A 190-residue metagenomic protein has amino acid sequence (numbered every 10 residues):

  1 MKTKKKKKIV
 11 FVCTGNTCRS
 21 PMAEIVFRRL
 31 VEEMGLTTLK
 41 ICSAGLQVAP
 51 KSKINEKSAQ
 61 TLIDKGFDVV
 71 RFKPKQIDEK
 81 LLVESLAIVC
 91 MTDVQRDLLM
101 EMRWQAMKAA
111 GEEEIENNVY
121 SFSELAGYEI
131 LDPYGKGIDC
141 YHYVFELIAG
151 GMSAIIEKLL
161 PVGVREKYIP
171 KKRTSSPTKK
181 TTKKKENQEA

Functional and structural regions predicted by a protein language model:
K2-E84, E157-Y168: Conserved active-site segments centered on acidic
F11, V89-C90: Hydrophobic beta-strand core positions in alpha/beta domains
S20, M91-T92: Replace "coordinates the UDP/GDP/TDP-sugar" with "coordinates nucleotide-activated sugar donors
A49-I54, F72-I77, V89, E116-N118 (+1 more regions): Short, exposed beta-strand "edge-strand" segments with a Pro/Gly-rich flavor and a Y/T-containing core
L81, T92-V94: Helix N-cap/beta->alpha junction signal
A87, V94-S175, K179, K183-A190: Phosphate-binding/catalytic loops
